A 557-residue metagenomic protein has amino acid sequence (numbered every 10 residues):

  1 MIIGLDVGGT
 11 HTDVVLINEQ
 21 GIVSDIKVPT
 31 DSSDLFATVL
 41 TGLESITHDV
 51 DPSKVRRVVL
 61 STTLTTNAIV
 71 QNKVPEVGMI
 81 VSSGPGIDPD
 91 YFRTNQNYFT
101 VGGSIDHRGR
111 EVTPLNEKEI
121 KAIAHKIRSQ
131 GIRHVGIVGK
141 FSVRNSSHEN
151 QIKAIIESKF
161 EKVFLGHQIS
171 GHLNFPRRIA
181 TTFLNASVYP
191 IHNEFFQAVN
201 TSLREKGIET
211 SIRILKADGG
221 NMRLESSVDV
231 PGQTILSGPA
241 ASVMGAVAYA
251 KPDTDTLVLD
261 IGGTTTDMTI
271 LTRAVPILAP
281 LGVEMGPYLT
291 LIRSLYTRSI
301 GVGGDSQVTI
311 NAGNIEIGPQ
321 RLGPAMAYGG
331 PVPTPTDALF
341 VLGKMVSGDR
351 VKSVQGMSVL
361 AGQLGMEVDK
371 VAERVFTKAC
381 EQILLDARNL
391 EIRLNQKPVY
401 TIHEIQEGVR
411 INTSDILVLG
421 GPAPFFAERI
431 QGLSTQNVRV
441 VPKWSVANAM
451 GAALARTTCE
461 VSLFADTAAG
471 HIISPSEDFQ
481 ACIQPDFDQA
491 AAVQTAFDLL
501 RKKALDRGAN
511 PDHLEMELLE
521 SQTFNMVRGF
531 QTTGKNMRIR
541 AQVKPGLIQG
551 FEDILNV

Functional and structural regions predicted by a protein language model:
M1-V557: N-terminally biased helix-coil "hinge/interface" segments that flank
